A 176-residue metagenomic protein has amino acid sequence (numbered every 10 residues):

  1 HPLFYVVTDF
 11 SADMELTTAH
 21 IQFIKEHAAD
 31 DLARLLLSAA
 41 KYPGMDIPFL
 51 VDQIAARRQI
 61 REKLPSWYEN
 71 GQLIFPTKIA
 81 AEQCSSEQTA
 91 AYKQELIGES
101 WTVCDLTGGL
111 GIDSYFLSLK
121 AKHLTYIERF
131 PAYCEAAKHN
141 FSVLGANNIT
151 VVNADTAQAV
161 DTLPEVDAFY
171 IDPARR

Functional and structural regions predicted by a protein language model:
H1-R176: SAM-dependent transferase fold signal centered on methyltransferase-like domains, encompassing both Class I
